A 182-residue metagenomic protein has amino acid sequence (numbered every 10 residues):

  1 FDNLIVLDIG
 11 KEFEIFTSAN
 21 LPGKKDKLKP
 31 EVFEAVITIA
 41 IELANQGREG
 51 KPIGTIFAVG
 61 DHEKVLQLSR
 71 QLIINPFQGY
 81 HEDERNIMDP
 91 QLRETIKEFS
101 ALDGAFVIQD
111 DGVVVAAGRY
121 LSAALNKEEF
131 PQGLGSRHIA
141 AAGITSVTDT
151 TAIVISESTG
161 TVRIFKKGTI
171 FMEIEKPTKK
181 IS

Functional and structural regions predicted by a protein language model:
F1-S182: Divalent-cation
